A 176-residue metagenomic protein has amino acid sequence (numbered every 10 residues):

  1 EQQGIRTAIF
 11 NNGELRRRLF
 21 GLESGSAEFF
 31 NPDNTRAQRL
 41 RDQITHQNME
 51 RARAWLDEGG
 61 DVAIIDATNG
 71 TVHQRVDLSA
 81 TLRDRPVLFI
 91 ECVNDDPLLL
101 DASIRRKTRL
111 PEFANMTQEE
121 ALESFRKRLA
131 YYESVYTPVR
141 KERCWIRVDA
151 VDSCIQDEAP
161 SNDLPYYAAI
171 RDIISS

Functional and structural regions predicted by a protein language model:
E1-S176: Glycine-rich phosphate-binding loop of ATP-dependent small-molecule kinases
